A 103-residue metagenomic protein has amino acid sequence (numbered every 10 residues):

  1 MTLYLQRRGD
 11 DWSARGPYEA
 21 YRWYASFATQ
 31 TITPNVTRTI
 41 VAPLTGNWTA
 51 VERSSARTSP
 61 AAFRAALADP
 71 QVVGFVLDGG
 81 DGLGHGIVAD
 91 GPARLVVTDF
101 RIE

Functional and structural regions predicted by a protein language model:
M1-A56, D78, G82: Extracellular ligand-binding interfaces
Y21-A28, P60-F63, A93-V96: Short, low-complexity, polar/charged sequence segments that are solvent-exposed and flexible
T33-N35, A66-A68, D90: Surface-exposed coil/turn segments at beta-strand junctions on protein surfaces, enriched
R57-G82: Internal, hydrophobic beta-strand segments that form the core of beta-sheet-rich folds
V73, T98-I102: Extracellular beta-strand elements of beta-rich domains used for carbohydrate recognition/degradation or cell-matrix
D81-D99: Extracellular carbohydrate recognition
